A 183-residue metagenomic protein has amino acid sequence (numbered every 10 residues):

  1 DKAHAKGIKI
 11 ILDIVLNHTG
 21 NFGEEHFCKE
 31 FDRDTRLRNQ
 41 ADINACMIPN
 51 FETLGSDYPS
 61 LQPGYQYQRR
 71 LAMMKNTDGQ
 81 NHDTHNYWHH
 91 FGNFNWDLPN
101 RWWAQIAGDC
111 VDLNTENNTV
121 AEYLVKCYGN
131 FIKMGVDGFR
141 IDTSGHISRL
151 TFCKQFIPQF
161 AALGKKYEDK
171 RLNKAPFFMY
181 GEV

Functional and structural regions predicted by a protein language model:
D1-M134, Q155-F160, K165, F178: Substrate-binding/active-site clefts of carbohydrate-active enzymes
D13, T143, Y167-D169: Surface-exposed patches in mature extracellular/periplasmic domains of secreted proteins
D42, K170-R171: Short C-terminal domain-edge/linker segments immediately following a structured domain
G145-C153: Acidic-and-aromatic substrate-binding clefts and catalytic sites of carbohydrate-active enzymes
K174-V183: Conserved alpha/beta catalytic core and glycan-binding cleft of carbohydrate-active enzymes
